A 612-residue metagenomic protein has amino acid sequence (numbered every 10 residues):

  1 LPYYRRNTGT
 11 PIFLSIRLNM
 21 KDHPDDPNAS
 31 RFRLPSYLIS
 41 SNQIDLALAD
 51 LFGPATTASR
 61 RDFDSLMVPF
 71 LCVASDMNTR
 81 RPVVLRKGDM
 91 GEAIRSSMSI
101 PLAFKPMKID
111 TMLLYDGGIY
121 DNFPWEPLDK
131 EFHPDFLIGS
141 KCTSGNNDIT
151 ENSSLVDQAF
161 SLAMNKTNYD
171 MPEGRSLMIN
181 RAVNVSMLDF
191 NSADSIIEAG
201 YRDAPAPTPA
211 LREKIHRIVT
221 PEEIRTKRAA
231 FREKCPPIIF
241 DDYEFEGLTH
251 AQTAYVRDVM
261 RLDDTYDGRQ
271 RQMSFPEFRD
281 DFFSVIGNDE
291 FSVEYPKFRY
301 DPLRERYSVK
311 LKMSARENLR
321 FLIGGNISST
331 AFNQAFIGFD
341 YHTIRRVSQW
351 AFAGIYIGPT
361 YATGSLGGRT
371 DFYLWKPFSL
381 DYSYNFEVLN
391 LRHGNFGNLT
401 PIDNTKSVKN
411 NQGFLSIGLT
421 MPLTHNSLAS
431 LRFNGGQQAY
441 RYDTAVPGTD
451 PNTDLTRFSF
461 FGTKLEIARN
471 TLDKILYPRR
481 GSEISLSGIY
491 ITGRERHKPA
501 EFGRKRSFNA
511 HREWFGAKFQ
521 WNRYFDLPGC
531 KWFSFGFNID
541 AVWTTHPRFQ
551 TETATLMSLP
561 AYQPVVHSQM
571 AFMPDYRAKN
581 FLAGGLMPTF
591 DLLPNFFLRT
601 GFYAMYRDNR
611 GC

Functional and structural regions predicted by a protein language model:
L1-Y300, E305-Y307, M313-L319: Patatin-like phospholipase
L34, L38, S186-F190, G268-R271 (+5 more regions): Hydrophobic alpha-helical scaffolding
A74-D76, K87-D89, K141-C142, Y384 (+3 more regions): Short, structured patches in soluble enzyme cores that scaffold and shape functional sites
D116-D121, A159, P359-T360, N411 (+2 more regions): Short, glycine/acidic-rich beta->alpha junctions
A210-I218, S430, C530-F537, F596: Flexible, glycine/charged-enriched surface loops at secondary-structure junctions
R217-T226, F433-G436, L486-G488, N538-V542: A glycine-rich phosphate-binding loop feature that marks nucleotide/adenosyl-phosphate handling sites
F275-N288, V293-L472, L476, L556-V565 (+4 more regions): Gram-negative/organellar outer-membrane beta-barrel architecture
R320, F460-P594, L598-T600, M605-R610: C-terminal outer-membrane beta-barrel translocator/porin domains of Gram-negative envelope proteins and their
